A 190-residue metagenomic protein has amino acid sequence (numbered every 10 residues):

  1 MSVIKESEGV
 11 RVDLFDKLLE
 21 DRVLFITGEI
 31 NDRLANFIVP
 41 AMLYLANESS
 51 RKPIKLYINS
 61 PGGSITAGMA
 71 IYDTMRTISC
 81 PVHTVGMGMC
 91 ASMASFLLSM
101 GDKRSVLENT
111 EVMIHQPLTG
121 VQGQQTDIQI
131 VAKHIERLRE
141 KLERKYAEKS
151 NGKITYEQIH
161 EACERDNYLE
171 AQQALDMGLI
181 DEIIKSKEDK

Functional and structural regions predicted by a protein language model:
M1-K190: Terminal-region recognition feature
